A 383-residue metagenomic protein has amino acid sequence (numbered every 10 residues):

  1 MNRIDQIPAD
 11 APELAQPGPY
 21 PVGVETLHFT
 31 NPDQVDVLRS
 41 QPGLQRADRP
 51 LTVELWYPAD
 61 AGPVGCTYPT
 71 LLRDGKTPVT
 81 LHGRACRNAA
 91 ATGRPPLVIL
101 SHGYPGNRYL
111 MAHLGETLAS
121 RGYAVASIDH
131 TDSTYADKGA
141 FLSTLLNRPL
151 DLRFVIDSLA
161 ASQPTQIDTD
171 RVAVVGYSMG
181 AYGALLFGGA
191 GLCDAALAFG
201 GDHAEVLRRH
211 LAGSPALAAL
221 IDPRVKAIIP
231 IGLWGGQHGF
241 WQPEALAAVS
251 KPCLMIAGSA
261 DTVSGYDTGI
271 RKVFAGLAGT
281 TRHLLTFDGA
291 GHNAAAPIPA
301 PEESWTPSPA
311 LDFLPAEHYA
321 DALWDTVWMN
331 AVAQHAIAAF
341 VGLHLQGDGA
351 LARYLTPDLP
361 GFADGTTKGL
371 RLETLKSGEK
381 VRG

Functional and structural regions predicted by a protein language model:
M1-V98: Domain-level recognition of soluble alpha/beta enzyme cores, biased toward histidine phosphatases/phosphomutases
Q6-A9, L14, T280, G289-G383: Alpha/beta-hydrolase-fold serine-hydrolase catalytic core, especially in secreted/extracellular enzymes
R39-Q41, F141-S143, G239-F240, H318-A331: Active-site rim elements
G62-P63, P78-K138, Q237-H238, D261-Y266: Short substrate-entry loop that stabilizes the transition state in hydrolases
G103, G176-M179, G232: Catalytic nucleophile serine of serine hydrolases, specifically the conserved "nucleophile elbow" pentapeptide
L110, T117-S120, A140-D170, V174-V175 (+1 more regions): Alpha/beta-hydrolase active-site loop
Q242-P243, K251, S264-A275, P299: Short alpha-helix in the alpha/beta-hydrolase fold that links the catalytic acid
V249, M255-A257: Short beta-strand/loop motif that positions the catalytic acidic residue of the alpha/beta-hydrolase fold
